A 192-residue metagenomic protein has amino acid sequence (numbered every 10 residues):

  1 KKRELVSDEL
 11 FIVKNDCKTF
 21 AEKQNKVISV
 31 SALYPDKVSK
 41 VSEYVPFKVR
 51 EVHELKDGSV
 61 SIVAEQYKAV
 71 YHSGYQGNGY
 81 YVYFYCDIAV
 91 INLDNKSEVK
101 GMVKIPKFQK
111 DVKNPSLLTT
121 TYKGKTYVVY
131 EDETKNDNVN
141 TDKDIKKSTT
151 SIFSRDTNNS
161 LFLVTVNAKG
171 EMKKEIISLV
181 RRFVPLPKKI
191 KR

Functional and structural regions predicted by a protein language model:
K1, V63-Q66, V129-E133: Recurrent small/Gly-Pro-centered beta-turn motifs in extracellular repeat architectures
L5-F20, G77-E98, K143-K169: Beta-propeller blade signature
K14, R50-V52: N-terminal segment of the mature soluble domain
Q24-P46, R50, E98-L118, R155-F162 (+1 more regions): Conserved blade-ending motifs and adjacent loop-strand segments that build the rim/top face of beta-propeller domains
F47, I62-A64, Y71: Conserved, compact domain cores that house catalytic/ligand-binding motifs in diverse enzymes and effector modules
D57-I62, G124-V128: Entry beta-strands of beta-propeller and related beta-repeat scaffolds
A69-S73, N78-F84, P106-F108: Surface-exposed acidic loop/strand-edge motifs in secreted or periplasmic proteins that form small linear binding
N92-T149: C-terminal structural cap/anchor segments
